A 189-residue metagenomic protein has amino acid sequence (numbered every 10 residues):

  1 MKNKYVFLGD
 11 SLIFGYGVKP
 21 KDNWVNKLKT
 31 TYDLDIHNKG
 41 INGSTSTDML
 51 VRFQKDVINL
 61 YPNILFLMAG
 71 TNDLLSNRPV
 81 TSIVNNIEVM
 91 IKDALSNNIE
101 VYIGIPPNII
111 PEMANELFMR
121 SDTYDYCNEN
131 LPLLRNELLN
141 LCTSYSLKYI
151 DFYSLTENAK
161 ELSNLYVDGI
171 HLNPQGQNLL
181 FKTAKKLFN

Functional and structural regions predicted by a protein language model:
M1-D48, R52-Y61: Serine-esterase "nucleophile elbow" of acetyl-processing enzymes
T31, V51-N189: Alpha-helical cap/lid subdomain in secreted, periplasmic, or secretory-pathway luminal O-acyl-processing enzymes
